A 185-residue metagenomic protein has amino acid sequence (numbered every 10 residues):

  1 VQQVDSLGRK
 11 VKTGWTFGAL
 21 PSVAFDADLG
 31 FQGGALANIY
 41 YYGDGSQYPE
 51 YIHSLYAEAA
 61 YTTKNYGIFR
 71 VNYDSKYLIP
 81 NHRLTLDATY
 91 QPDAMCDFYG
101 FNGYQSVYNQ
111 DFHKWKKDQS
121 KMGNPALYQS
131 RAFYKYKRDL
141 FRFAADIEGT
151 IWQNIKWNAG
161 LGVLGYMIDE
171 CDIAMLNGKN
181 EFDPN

Functional and structural regions predicted by a protein language model:
V1-Q2: N-terminal targeting or signal-anchor segments and their processing/structural boundaries
R9-A19, V23-P184: Gram-negative/organellar outer-membrane beta-barrel architecture
